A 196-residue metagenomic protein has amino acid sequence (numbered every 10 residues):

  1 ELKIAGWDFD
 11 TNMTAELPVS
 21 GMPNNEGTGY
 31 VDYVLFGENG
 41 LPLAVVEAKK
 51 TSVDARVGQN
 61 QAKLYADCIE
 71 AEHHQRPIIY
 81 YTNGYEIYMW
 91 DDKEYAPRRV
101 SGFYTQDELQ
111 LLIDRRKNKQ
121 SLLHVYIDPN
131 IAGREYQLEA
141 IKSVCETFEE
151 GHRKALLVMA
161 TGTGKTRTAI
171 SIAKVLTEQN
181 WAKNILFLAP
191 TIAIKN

Functional and structural regions predicted by a protein language model:
E1-N184, A193: ATP-dependent helicase/translocase motor core
N196: Short amphipathic alpha-helical segment within the helicase RecA-like ATPase core that mediates nucleic-acid
